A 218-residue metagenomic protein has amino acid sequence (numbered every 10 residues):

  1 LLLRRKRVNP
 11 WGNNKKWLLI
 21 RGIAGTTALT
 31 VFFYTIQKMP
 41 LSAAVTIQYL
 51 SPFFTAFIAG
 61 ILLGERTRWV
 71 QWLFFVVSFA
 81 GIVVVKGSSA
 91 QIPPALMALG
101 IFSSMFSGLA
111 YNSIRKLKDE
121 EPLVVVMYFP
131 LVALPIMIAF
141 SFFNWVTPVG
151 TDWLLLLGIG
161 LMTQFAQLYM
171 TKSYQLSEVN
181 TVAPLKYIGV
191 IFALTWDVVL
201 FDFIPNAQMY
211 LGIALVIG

Functional and structural regions predicted by a protein language model:
L1-I20, L131-G158, L168-E178: Membrane-interface interhelical linkers
L2, S89-P148: Transmembrane alpha-helical segments that form core, pore/gating elements of small-molecule transporters/exporters
P10-N14, G87-M105, F142-L161, N206-A214: Juxtamembrane helix-entry segments on the extracytoplasmic side of multipass membrane proteins
G12-A24, T67-F79, L96-I101, D119-V132 (+1 more regions): Cytoplasmic-side transmembrane-helix entry/capping segments in multi-pass membrane proteins
G22-T30, P52-F57, I82-V83, S104-G108 (+4 more regions): Hydrophobic/small/kink-forming positions within alpha-helical transmembrane segments of polytopic membrane proteins
V45-L50, L117-V132, Q167-V199: Helix-helix packing/entry segments at the starts of transmembrane helices
V70-K86, Q208-G218: Hydrophobic transmembrane alpha-helices of multi-pass small-molecule transport proteins
I191-G218: C-terminal-most transmembrane helix of multi-pass membrane proteins
